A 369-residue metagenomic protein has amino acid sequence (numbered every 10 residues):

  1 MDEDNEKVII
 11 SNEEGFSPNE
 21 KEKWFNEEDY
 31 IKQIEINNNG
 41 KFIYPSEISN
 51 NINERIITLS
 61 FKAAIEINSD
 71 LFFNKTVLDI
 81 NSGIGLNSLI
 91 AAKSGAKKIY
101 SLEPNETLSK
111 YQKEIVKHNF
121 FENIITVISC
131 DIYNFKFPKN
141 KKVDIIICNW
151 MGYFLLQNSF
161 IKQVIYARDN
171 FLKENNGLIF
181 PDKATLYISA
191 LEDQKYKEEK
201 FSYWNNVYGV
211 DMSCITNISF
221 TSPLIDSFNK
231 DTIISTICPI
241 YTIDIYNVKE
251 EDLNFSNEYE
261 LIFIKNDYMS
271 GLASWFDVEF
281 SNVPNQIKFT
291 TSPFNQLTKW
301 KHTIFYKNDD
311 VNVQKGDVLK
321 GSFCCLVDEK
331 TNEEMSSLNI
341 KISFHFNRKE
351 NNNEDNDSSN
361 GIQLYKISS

Functional and structural regions predicted by a protein language model:
D2-I80, I84-C324, D328-S369: Class I SAM-binding transferase module
